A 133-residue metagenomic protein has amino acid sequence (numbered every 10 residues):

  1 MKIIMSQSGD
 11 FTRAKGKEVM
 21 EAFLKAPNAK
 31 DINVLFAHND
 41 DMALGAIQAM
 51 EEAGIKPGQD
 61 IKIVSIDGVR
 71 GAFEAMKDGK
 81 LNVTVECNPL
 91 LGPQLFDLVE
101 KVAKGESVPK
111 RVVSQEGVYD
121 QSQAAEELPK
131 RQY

Functional and structural regions predicted by a protein language model:
I3-S6, I63, T84, R111 (+1 more regions): Conserved beta-strand scaffold positions in the cores of enzyme catalytic domains, especially in NTP/NDP-utilizing
I4-M5, G9-E74: Hydrophobic alpha-helical
S6, D78-P89: Short beta-strand elements at the ligand-binding edges of bilobed clamshell
N39, S65, V85-G92: Short amphipathic alpha-helix initiation/capping segments at coil-to-helix junctions
G45, A75, Q94, L98: Alpha-helical scaffold segments in soluble metabolic enzymes
A49, A53, G79, V102-E106: Change "in soluble alpha/beta enzymes" to "in soluble alpha/beta proteins
D67-K77, S122-P129: Flexible loop/hinge segments that line or gate small-molecule binding clefts
C87-Y133: Hinge/cleft segment of the Venus flytrap/periplasmic-binding protein
